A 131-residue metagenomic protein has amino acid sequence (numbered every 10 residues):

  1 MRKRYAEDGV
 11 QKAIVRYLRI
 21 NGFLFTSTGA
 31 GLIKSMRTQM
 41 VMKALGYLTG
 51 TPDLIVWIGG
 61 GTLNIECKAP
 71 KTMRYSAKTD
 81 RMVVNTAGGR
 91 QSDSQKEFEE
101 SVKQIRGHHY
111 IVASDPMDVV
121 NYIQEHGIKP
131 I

Functional and structural regions predicted by a protein language model:
M1-I131: Catalytic phosphate/metal-binding cores of nucleic-acid and nucleotide-processing enzymes, i.e., regions that mediate
